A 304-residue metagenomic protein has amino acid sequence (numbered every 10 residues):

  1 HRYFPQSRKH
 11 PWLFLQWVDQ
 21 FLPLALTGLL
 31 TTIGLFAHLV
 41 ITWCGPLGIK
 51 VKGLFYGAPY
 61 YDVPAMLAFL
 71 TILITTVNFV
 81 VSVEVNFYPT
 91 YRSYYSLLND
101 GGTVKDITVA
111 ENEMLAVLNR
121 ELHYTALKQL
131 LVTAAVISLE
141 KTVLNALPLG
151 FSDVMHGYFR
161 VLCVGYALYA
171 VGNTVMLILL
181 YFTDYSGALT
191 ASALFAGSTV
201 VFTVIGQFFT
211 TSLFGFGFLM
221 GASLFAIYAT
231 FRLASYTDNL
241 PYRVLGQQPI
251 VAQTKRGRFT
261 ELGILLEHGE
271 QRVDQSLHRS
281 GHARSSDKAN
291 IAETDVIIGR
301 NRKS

Functional and structural regions predicted by a protein language model:
H1, G157-F182, A188-T199, F214-A229: Short runs within selected transmembrane alpha-helices of multi-pass transporters and secretion channels
H1-E84: Transmembrane helical elements of multi-pass membrane transporters/channels
H1-H10, V204-F209, F216, M220-D274 (+2 more regions): C-terminal transmembrane helix end/exit motif
W17-T27, D100-M114, I250-L277, S286: Cytosolic juxtamembrane regulatory segments of multi-pass membrane proteins
T31-L47, H123-L147, G217-A222, D274 (+1 more regions): Alpha-helical transmembrane segments and their membrane-interface junctions in multi-pass membrane proteins
D62-V143: Specific pore-lining/lateral-gate transmembrane helices of multi-pass inner-membrane transport and insertion machines
V132-V175: Alpha-helical transmembrane segments of multi-pass membrane proteins
L149-V154, G172-G187, A234-R243: Alpha-helical transmembrane segments
